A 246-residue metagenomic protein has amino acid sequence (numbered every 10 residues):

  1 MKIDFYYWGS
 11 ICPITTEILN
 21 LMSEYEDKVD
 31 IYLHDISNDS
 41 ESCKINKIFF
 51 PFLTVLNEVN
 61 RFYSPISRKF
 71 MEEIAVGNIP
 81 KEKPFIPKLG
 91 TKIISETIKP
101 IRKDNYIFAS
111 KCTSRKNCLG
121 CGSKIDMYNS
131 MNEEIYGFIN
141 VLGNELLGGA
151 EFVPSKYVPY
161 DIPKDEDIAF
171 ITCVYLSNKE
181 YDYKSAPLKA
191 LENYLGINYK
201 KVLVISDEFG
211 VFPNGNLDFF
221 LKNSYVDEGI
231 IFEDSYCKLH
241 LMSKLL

Functional and structural regions predicted by a protein language model:
M1-E26: Local sequence-structure signature of Cys/Sec-based thiol-disulfide redox active-site neighborhoods
N57-F85: Non-catalytic, surface beta->alpha helical segment in thiol-disulfide oxidoreductase systems
C121-I168: A conserved beta-strand-loop-helix scaffold within acyl/acetyltransferase catalytic domains
T172-Y183, E208-F209: A short, internal acetyl-CoA/4′-phosphopantetheine-binding micro-motif in the GNAT/acyltransferase core
E180-G196: Conserved acetyl-CoA-binding loop-helix of GNAT-fold acetyltransferases
L195-V211: Conserved GNAT acetyl-CoA-binding A-motif
F209-G229: Conserved active-site alpha-helix within GNAT-family acetyltransferase domains
G229-L246: C-terminal "cap" of GNAT-fold acetyltransferases
